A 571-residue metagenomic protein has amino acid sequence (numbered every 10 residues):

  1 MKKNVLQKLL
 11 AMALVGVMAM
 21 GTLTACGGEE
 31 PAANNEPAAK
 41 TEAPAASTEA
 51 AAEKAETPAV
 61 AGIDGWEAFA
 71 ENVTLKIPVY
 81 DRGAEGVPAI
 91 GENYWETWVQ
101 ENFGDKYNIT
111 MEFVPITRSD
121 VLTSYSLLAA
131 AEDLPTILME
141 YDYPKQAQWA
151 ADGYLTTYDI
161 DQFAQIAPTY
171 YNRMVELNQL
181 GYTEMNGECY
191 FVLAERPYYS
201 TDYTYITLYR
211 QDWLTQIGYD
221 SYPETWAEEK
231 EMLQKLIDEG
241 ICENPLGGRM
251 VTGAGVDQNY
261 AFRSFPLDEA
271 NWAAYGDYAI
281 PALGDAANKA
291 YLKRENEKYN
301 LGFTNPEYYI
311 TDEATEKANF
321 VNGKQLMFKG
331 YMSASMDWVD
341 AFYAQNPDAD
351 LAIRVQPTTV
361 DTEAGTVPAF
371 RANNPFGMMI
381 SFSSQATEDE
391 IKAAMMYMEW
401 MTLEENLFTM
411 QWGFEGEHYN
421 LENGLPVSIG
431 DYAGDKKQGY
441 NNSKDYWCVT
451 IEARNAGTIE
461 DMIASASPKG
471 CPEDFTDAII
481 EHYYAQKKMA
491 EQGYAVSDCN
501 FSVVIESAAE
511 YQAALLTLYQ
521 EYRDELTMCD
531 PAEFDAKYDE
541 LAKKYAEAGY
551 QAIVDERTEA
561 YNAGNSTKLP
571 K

Functional and structural regions predicted by a protein language model:
K2-A13: Bacterial N-terminal signal peptides that target proteins for export
G21-A25: C-terminal motif of bacterial Sec signal peptides marking the signal peptidase cleavage site
C26-I217, S221-W226, D257-Y260, E269-A273 (+3 more regions): Conserved N-terminal structural module of periplasmic/extracytoplasmic solute-binding proteins
Y80-R82, W400, E404-Y522, M528: Conserved small-residue motifs centered on glycine
D81-F103, T201-L208, T215-Y222, V251-T304 (+1 more regions): Extracytoplasmic/periplasmic substrate-binding proteins
A130-E140, Y154-T156, E243, V321-A334: Alpha-to-beta junction loops
N186-G255, W272-N319, K324, F328-Y331 (+6 more regions): Helix-loop-helix "hinge/cap" segment bordering the ligand-binding cleft or interdomain interface
K324-N442: Structured mid-domain segments that build the active-site/substrate or prosthetic-cofactor binding neighborhood
